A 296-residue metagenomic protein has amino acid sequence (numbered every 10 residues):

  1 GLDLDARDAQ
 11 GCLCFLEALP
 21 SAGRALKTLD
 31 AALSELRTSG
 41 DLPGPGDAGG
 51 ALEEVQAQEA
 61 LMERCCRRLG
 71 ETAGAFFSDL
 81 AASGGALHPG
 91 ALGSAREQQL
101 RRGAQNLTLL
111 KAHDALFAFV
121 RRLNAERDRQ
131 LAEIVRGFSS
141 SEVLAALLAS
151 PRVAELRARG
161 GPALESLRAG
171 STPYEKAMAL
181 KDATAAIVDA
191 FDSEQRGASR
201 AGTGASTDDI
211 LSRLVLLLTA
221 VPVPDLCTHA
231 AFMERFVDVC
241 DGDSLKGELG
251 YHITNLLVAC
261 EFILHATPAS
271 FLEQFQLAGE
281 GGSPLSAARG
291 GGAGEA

Functional and structural regions predicted by a protein language model:
G1-E97, Q276-G290, G294-A296: Acidic, serine/threonine-rich, charge-biased low-complexity segments in large eukaryotic scaffold/adaptor proteins
R24, R64, Q99, G103 (+3 more regions): Residues within HEAT/ARM-like alpha-solenoid scaffolds
P43, F76, L80-L92, A115-Q130 (+6 more regions): Short, flexible/disordered secondary-structure transition segments
M62-V188: Catalytic and GAP-homology cores of small GTPase regulators
L87-A104, G197-I210, G247: Structural motif
L107-D114, L211-V221, T228-R235, N255-A259: Short, hydrophobic/amphipathic alpha-helical patches that form generic packing surfaces within helical domains
S171-L226: Extended serine/threonine-enriched, polar tracts that run as long, contiguous segments within proteins
F236-G290, G294-A296: Extended, Lys/Glu/Leu-rich amphipathic alpha-helical scaffolds
